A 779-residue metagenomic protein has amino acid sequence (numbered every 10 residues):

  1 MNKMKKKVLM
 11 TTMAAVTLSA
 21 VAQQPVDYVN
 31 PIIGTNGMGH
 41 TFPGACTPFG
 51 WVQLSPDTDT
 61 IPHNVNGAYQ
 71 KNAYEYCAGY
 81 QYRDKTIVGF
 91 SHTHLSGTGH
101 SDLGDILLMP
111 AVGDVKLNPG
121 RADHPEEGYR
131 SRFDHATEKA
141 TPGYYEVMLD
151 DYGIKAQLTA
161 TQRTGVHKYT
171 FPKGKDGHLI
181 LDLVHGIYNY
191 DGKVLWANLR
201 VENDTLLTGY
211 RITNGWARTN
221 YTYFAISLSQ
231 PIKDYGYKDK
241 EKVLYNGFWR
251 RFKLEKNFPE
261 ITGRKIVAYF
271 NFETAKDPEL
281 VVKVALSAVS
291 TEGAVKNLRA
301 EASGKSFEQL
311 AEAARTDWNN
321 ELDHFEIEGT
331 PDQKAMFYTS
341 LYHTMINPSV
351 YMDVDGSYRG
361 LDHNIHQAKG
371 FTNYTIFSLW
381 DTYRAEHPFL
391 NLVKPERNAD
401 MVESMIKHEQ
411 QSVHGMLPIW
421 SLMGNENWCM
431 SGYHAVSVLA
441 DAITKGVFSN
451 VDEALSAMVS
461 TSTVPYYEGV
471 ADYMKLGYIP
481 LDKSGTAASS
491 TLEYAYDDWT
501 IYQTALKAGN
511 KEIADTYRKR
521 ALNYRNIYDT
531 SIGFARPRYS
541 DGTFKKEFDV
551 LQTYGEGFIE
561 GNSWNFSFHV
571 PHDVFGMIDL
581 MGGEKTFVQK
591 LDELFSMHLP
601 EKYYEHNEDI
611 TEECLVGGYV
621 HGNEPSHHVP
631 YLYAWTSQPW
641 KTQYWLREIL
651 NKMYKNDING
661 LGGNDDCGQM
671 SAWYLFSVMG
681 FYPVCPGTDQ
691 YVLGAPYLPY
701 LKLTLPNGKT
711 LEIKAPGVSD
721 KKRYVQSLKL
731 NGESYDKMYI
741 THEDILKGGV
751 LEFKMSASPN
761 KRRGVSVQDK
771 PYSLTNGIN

Functional and structural regions predicted by a protein language model:
M1-Q23: Bacterial Sec-dependent N-terminal signal peptides
Q23-H387, N391-L492, T500-N526, I532-A535 (+8 more regions): Accessory carbohydrate-recognition regions in carbohydrate-active enzymes
D497: ATP-dependent phospho-/nucleotidyl transfer catalytic cores
E712-G717: Beta-strand-rich recognition domains
Y724: Extracellular attachment/recognition segments
